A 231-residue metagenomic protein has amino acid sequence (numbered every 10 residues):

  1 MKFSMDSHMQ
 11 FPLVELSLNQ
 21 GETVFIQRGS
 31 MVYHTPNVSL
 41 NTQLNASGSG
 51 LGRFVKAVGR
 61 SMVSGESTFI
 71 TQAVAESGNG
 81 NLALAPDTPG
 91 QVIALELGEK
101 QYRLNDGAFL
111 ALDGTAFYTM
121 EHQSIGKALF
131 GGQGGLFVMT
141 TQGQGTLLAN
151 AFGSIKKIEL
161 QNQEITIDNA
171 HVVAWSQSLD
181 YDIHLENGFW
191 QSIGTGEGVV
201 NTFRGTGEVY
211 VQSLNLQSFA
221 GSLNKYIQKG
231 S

Functional and structural regions predicted by a protein language model:
M1-S231: Phosphate/adenylate-binding glycine loop and adjacent helical scaffold
